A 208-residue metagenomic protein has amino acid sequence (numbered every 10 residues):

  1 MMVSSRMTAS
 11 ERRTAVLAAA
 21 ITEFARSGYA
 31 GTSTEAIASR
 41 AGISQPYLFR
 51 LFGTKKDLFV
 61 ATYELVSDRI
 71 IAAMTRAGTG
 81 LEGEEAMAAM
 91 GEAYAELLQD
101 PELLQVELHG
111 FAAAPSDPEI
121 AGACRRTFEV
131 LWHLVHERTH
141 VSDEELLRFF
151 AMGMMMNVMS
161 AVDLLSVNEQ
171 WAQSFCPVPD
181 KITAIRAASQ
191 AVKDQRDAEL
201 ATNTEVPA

Functional and structural regions predicted by a protein language model:
M1-S4, E11-S39: Short, amphipathic alpha-helix enriched in basic
A9, L51: Catalytic tyrosine of NAD(P)H-dependent dehydrogenase/reductases that use a Tyr as the general acid/base
A15-T22, R26, R40, R50 (+4 more regions): Alpha-helical structural segments
G31, K56-D57: Residue-level preference for short helical/loop micro-motifs built around acidic side chains
A77-G78, F111-P115: Secondary-structure edge/capping motif, primarily at the C-terminal ends of alpha-helices and the immediately following
E84-L108, P115-E119: Helical hydrophobic small-molecule/effector-binding pocket
P118-E129, L134-A208: Hydrophobic/aromatic-rich alpha-helical bundle segments in the mid-to-C-terminal region
